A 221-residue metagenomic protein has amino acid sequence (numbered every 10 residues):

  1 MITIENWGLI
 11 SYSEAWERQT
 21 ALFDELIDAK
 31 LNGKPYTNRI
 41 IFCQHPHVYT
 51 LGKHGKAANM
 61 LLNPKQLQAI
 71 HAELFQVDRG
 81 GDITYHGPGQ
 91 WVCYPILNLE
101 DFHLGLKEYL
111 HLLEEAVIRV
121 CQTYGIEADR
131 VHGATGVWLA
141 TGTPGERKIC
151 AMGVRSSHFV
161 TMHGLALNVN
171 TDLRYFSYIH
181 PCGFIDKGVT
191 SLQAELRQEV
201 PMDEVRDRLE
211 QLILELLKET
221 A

Functional and structural regions predicted by a protein language model:
M1-I149, C182, E199-V200: N-terminal lobe of the biotin/lipoate ligase/transferase fold
T84, H158-V160: Short glycine/serine/proline-enriched coil/turn segments at secondary-structure junctions
I126-V131, M162-H163, Y175-I179, T220-A221: Short conserved catalytic/interaction loops centered on acidic-Pro-aromatic/His motifs
W138, R155, L173-A221: C-terminal accessory segment of soluble enzyme catalytic cores
I149-S156: Glycine-rich, charged/polar anion/phosphate-binding loops that engage phosphate groups from diverse ligands
V160-V169: Conserved phosphate/anionic-ligand binding catalytic regions in large, soluble enzymes, centered on
